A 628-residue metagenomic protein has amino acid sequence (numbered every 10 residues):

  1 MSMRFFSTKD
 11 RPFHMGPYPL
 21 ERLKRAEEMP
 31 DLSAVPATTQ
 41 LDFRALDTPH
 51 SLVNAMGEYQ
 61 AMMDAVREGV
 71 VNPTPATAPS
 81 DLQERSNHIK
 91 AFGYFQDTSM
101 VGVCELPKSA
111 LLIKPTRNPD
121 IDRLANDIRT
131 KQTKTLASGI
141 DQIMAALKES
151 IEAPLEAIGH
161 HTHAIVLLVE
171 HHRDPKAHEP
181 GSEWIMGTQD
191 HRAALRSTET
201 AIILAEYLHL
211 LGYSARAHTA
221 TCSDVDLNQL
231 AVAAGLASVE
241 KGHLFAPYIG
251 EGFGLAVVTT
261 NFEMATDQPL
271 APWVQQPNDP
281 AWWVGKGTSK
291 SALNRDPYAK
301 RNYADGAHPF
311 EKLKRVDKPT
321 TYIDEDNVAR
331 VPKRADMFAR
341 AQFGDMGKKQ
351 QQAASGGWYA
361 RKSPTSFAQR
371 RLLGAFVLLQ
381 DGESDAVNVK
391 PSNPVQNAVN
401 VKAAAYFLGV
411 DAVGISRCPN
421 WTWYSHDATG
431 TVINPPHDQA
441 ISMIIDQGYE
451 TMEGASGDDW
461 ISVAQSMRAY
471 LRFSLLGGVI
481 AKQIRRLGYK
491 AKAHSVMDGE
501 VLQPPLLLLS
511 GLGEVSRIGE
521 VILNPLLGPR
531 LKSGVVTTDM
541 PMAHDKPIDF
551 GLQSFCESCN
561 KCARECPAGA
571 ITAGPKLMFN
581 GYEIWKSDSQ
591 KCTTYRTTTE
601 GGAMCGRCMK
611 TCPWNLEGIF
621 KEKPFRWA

Functional and structural regions predicted by a protein language model:
M1-P175, G181-E183, Q276-M452, G457-D459: Non-catalytic, usually N-terminal nucleic-acid engagement modules in DNA/RNA processing proteins
S99-Q275, A281, K402, Y406-E617 (+1 more regions): Catalytic cores of enzyme domains
